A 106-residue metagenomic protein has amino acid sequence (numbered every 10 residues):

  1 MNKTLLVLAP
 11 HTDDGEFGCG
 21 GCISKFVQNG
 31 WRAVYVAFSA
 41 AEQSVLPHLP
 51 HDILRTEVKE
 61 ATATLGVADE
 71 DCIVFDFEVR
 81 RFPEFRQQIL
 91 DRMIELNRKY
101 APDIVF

Functional and structural regions predicted by a protein language model:
M1-F106: Active-site beta-strand->loop->alpha-helix modules in alpha/beta enzyme cores, enriched in Gly/His/Asp(Glu)
